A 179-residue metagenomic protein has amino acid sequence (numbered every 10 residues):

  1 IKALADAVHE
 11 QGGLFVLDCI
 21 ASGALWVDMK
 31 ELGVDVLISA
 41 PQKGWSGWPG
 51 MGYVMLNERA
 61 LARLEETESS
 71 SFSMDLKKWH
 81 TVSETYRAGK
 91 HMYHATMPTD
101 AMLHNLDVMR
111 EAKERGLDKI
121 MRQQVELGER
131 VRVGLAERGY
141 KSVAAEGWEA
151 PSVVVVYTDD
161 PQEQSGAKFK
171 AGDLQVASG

Functional and structural regions predicted by a protein language model:
I1-M29: Catalytic PLP-binding core of fold-type I/II PLP enzymes
F15-C19, L37-A40, V176-G179: General beta-strand structural signal in soluble alpha/beta enzymes
C19-A21, P41, M55-E58: Short, structured patches in soluble enzyme cores that scaffold and shape functional sites
K30-Q42, G52: Conserved active-site segment immediately N-terminal to the catalytic lysine that forms the internal aldimine
W45-V133, E137: Active-site C-terminal subdomain of aminotransferase-like
A136-G179: Conserved C-terminal alpha-helix-loop-beta "cap" of PLP-dependent enzymes that closes/shapes the active-site mouth
